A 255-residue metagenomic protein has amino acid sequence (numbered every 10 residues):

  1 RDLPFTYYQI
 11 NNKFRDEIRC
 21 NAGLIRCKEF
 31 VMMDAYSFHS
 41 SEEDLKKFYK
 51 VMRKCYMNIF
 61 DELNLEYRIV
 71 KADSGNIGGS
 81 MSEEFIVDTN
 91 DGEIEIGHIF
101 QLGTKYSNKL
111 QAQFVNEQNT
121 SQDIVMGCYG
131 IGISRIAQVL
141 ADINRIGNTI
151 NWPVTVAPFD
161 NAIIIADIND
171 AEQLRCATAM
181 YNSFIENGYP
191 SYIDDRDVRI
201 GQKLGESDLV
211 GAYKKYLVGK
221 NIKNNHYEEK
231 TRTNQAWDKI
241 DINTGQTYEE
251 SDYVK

Functional and structural regions predicted by a protein language model:
R1-K255: NTP/phosphate- and nucleic-acid-binding module
